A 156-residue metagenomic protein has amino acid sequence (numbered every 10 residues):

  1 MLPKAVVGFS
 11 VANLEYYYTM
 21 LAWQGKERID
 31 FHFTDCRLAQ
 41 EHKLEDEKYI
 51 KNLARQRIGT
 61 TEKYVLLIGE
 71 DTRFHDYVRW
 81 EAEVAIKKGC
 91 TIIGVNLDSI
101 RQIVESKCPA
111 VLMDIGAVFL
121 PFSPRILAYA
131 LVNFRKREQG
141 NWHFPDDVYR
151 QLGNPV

Functional and structural regions predicted by a protein language model:
M1-T60, H143-V156: Conserved N-terminal substructure of TIR/SEFIR domains
K4-V6, A12, T19, Q102-V156: C-terminal interaction surface of TIR/SEFIR-family domains
M20-W23, R79-A82, K107-P109: Short, glycine/charged-enriched secondary-structure capping and boundary segments
K26-R28, K87, L112-D114: Short, well-ordered coil/turn elements that cap or connect secondary structure elements
T34-R37, N96, S123: Residues at the C-termini of beta-strands that transition into short coil/loop
A39-E47, L66-D71, S99-E105, A128-N133: Low-complexity, flexible helical/coil segments
D46-Q56, T60, L66, S106-A117: Ligand-binding grooves and catalytic loops that recognize ribose/phosphate and carbohydrate rings, and esterified lipid
I58-I86, C90-I100: Conserved beta-strand-loop-alpha-helix hinge of the TIR/SEFIR fold
